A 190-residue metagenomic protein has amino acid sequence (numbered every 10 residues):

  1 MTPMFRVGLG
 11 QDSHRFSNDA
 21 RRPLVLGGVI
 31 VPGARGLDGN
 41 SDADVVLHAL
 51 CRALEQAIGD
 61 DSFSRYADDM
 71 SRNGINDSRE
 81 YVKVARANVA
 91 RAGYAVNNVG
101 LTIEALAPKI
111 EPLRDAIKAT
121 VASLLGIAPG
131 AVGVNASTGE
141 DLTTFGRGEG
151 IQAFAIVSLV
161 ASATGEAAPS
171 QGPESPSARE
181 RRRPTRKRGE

Functional and structural regions predicted by a protein language model:
H14-I30, L125-A131: Acidic-glycine-rich active-site phosphate/pyrophosphate-binding loop
V31-S41, D68-N73, D141-F145: A short glycine/serine-rich beta->alpha loop
V46, L50, L54: Active-site His/Glu-centered metal-binding helix of metallohydrolases
A53-A95, T102, L106: Glycine- and Gly-Pro-enriched alpha-helical subdomains that act as flexible, kink-prone "lid/hinge" or packing modules
G100-K109, L113-F145: Short, conserved loop-to-beta-strand elements that form functional interface hotspots
F145-E166: C-terminal edge-of-domain segments
P173-E190: Short Lys/Arg-rich cationic patches that frequently serve as NLS/NoLS or arginine-rich RNA/DNA-binding motifs
